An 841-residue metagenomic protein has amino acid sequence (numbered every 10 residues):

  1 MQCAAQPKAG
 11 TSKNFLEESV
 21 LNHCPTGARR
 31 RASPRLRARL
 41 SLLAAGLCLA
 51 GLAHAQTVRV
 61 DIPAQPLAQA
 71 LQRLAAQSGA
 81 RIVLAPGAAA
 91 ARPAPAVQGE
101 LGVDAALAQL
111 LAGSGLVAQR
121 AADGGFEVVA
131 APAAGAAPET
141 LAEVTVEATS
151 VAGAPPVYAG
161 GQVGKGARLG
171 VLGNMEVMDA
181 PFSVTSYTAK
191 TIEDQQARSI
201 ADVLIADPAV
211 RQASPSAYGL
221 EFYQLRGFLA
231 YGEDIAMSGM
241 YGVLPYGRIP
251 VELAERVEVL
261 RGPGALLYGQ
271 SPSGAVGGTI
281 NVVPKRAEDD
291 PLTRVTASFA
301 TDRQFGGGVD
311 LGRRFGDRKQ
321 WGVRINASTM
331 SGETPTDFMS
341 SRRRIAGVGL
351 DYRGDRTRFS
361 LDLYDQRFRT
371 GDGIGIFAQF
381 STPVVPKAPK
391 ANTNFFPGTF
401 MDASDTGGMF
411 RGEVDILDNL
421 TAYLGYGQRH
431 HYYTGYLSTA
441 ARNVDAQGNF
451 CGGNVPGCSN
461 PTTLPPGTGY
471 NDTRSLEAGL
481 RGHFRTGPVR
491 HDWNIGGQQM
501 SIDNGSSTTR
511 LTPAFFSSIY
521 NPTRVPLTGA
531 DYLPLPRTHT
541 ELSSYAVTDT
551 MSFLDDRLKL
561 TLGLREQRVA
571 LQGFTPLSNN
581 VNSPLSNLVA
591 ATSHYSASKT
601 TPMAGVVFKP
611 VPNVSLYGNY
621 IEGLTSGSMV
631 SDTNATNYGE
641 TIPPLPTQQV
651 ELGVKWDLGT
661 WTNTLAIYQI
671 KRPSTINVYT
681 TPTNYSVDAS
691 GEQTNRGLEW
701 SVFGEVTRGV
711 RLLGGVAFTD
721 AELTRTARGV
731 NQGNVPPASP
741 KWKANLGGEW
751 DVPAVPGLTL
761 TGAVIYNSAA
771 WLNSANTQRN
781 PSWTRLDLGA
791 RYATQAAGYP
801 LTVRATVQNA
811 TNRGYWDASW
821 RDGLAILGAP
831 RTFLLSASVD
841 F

Functional and structural regions predicted by a protein language model:
M1, Q669-K671, D688-S774, S838: Gram-negative outer-membrane beta-barrel transporters
R81, A142-D290, L652: Acidic, small-polar-rich N-terminal luminal/periplasmic segments of exported/outer-membrane proteins
E252-E255, A265-A346, Y352-R358, T406 (+1 more regions): Outer-membrane beta-barrel translocator/receptor signature
M330-T334, G349-D415, H430-N471, R510-L542: Acidic/polar loop-and-plug regions of large Gram-negative outer-membrane beta-barrel proteins
D351, N471, R490-I502, P536-R672 (+2 more regions): Structural signature of Gram-negative outer-membrane beta-barrels, strongest in the C-terminal barrel of TonB-dependent
F410-H431, T462-P576: Face-selective signature of the C-terminal outer-membrane beta-barrel domain
D415, N419-T439, Y617, P643-E705 (+3 more regions): Membrane-embedded beta-barrel scaffold of Gram-negative outer-membrane proteins
G469, G618, V650, P737-F841: Conserved C-terminal beta-signal and adjacent last beta-strands/turns of outer-membrane beta-barrel proteins
